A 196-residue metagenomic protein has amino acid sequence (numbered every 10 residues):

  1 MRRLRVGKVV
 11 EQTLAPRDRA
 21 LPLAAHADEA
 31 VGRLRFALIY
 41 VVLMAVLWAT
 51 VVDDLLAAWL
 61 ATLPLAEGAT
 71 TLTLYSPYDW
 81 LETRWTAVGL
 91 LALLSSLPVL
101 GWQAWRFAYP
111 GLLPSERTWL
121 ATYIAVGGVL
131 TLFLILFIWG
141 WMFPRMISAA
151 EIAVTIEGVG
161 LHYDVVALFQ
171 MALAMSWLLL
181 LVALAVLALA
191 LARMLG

Functional and structural regions predicted by a protein language model:
M1-G196: Membrane topogenic/interface segments and analogous intrinsically disordered interaction regions
